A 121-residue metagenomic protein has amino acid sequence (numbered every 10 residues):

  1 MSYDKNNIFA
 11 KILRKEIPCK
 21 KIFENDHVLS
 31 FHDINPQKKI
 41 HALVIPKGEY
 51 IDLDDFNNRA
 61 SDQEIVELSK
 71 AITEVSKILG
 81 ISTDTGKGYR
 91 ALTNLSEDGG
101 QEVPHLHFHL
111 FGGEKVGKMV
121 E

Functional and structural regions predicted by a protein language model:
M1-E121: HIT superfamily nucleotide-processing domains
